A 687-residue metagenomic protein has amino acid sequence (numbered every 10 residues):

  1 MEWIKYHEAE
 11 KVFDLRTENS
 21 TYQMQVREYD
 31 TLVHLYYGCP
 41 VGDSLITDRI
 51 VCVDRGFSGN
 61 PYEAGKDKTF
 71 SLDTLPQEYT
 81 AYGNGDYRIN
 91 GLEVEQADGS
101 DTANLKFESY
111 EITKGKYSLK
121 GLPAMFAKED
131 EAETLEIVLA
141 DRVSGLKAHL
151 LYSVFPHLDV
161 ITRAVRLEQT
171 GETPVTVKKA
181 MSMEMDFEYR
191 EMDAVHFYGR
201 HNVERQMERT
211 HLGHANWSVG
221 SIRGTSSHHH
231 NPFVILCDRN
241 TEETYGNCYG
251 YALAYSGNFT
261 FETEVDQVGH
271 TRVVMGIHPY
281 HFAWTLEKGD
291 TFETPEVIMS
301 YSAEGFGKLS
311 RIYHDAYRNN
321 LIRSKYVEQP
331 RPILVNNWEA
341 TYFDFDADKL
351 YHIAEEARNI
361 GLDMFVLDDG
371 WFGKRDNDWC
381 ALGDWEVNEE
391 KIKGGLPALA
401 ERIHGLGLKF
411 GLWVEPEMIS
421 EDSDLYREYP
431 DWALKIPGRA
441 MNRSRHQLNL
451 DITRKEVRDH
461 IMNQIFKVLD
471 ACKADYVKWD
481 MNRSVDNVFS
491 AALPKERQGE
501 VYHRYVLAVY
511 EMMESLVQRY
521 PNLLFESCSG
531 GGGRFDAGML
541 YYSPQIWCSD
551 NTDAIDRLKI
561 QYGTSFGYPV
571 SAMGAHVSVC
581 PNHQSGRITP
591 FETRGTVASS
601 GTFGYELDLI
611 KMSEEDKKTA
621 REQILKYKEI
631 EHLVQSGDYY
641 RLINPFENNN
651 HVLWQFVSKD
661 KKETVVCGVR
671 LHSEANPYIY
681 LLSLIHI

Functional and structural regions predicted by a protein language model:
E2-W3, E606-Y680: Glycan-recognition and catalytic regions of carbohydrate-active enzymes
I4-Y6, E10-D14, E18, Y22 (+2 more regions): Polysaccharide-binding surfaces and accessory modules of carbohydrate-active proteins
N19, V165, G289, V335 (+7 more regions): Conserved, mostly hydrophobic/aromatic
E95, T102-S109, W284-A303: Short Pro-Gly-centered flexible turn/kink motifs
Y326-N463, Y476: Aromatic-lined carbohydrate-binding/catalytic grooves of carbohydrate-active enzymes
D363-W371, I461-P494: Active-site groove signature of glycoside hydrolases
D424-D459, H503-I610: Glycan-recognition surfaces
I685-I687: Conserved small/polar residues in nucleotide/adenosyl-binding loops
